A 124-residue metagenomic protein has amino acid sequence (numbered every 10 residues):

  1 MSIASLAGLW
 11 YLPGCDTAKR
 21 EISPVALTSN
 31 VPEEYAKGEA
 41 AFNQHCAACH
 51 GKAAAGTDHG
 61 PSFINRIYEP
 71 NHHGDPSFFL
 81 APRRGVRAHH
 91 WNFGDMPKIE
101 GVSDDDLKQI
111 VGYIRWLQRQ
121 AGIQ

Functional and structural regions predicted by a protein language model:
M1-E33, Y113-Q124: Post-cleavage N-terminal segment of exported redox proteins
T17, A48-G51, N65, K98: Disulfide-rich extracellular modules and peptides
A18-E21, T57-D58, H90-W91: Short acidic/His/Gly/Ser-rich catalytic and metal-binding motifs that mark active-site loops of diverse hydrolases
T28-S29, E33-Y35, E39, K52-R83: Gly/Gly-Pro-rich "capping" loops immediately C-terminal to redox-active cysteine motifs in periplasmic/lumenal
G38, F42-K52, M96, I110-I114: The canonical Cys-X-X-Cys-His
A54, V86-R87, R119-G122: Generic structural signal for secondary-structure transition and capping sites
N65-L117: Extracytoplasmic electron-transfer domains, predominantly the class I c-type cytochrome c fold
